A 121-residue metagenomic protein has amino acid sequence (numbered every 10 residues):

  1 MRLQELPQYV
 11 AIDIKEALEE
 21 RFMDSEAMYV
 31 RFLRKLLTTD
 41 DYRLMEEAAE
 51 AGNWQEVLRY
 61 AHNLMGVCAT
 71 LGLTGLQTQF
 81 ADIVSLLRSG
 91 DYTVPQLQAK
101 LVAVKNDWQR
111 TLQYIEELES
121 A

Functional and structural regions predicted by a protein language model:
M1-R59, N63-A121: Two-component system phosphorelay core
